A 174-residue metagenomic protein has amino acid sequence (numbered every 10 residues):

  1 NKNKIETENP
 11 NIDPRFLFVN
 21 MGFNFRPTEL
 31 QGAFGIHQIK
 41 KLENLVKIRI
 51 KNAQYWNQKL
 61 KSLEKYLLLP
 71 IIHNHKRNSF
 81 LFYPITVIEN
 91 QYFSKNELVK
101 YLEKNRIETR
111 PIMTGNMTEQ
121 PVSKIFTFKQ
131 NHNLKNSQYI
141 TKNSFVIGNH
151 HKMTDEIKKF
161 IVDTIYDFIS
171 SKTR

Functional and structural regions predicted by a protein language model:
N1-R174: PLP-dependent aminotransferase class I/II
